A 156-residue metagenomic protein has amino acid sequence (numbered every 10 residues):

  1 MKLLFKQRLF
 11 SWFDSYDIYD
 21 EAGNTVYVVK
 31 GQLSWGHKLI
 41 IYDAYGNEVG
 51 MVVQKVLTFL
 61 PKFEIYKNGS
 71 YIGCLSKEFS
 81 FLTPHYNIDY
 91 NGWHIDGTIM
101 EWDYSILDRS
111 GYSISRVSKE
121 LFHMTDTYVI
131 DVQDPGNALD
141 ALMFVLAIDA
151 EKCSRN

Functional and structural regions predicted by a protein language model:
M1-N156: Intrinsically disordered, low-complexity proline/glycine-rich segments
